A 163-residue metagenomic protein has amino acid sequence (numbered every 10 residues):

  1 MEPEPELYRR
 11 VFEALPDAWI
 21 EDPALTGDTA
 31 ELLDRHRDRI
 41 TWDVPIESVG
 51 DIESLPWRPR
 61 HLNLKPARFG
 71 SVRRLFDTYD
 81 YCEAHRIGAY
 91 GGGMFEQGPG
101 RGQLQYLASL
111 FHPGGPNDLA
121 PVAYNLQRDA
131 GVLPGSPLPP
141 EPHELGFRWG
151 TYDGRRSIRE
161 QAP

Functional and structural regions predicted by a protein language model:
M1-M94, G98-G102, Y106, N125-V132: Catalytic core of soluble alpha/beta enzymes
E2, E6, M94-P163: Flexible C-terminal active-site loop/helix
